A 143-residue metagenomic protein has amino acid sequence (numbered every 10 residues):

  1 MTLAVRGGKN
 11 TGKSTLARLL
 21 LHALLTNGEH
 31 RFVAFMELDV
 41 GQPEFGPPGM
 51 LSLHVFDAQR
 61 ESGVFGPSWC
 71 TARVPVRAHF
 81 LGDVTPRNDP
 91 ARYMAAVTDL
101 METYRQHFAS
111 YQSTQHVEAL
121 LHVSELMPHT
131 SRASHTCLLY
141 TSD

Functional and structural regions predicted by a protein language model:
T2-A4, F32-A34, A119: Residue-level preference for the first positions of well-ordered beta-strands
T2-L20: Glycine-rich phosphate-binding P-loop
A23-A34: Post-Walker A helix-loop "phosphate-sensing" segment adjacent to the P-loop in P-loop NTPases
A34, G41-Y111, H116: Nucleotide-state-sensitive switch-loop elements of NTP-binding domains
D57, E118-P128: Switch II (G3) loop of P-loop NTPases
S131-S134: Conserved ATPase-coupling elements of RecA-like P-loop NTPase cores
Y140-D143: Conserved small/polar residues in nucleotide/adenosyl-binding loops
